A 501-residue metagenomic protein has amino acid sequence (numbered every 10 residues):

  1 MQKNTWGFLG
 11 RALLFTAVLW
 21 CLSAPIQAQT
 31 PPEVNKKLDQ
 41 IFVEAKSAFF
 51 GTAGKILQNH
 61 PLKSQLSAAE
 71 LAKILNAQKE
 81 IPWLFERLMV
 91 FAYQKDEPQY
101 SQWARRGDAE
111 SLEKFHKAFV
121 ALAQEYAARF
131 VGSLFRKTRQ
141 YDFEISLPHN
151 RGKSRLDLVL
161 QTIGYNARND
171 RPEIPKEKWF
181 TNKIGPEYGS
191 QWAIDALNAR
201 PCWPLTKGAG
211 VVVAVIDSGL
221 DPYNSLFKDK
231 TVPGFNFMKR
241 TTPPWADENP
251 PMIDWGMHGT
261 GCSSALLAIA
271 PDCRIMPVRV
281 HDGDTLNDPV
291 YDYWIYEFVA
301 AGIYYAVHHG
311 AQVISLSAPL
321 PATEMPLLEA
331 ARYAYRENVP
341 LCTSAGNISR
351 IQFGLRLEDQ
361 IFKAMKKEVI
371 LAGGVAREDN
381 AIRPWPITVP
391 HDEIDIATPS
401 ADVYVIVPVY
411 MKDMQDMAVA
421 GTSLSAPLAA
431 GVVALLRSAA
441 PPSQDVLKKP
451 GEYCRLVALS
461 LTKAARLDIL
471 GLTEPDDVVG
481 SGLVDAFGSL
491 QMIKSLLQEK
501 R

Functional and structural regions predicted by a protein language model:
Q2-L13: Bacterial N-terminal signal peptides that target proteins for export
A12-C21: Bacterial N-terminal signal peptides
H60-L66, S101-A109: Charged, low-complexity interaction regions
F91, R105-S190, R200, G480: Autoinhibitory propeptides
P175-M276, H281-T285, V290-W294, F298-H309 (+3 more regions): Active-site core segment of subtilase-fold serine proteases
V278-H281, S400-V479, L483: Hydrolase catalytic cores
D292-Y296, S315-D395, D402-A429: Substrate-binding/specificity loop regions of serine endopeptidase catalytic domains, predominantly subtilases
